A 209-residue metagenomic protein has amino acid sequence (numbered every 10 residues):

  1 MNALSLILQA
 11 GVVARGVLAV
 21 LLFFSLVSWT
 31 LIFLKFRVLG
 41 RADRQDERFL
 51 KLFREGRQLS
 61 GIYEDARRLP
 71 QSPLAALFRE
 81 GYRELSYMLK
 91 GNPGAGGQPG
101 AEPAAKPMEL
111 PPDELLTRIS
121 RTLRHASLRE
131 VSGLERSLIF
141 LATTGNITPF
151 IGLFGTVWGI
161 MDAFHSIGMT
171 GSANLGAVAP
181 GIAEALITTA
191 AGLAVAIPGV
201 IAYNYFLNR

Functional and structural regions predicted by a protein language model:
M1-K51: Hydrophobic membrane-targeting segments
A10, G168, L175-A179: Membrane-interfacial hairpin junctions
G11, W29, I62, F78 (+3 more regions): Residue-level signature of catalytic and energy-coupling elements of molecular machines, predominantly ATP/GTP-dependent
L22-A42, L153, I160, V195-L207: Alpha-helical transmembrane segments
D43-I151, I160-N174, I201-R209: Predominantly long cytosolic amphipathic alpha-helical stalk/bundle segments
L141, G145, W158, F164 (+3 more regions): Hydrophobic alpha-helical transmembrane segments
A173-R209: Channel- or pocket-lining gating/hinge segments that regulate access to a cavity or pore
